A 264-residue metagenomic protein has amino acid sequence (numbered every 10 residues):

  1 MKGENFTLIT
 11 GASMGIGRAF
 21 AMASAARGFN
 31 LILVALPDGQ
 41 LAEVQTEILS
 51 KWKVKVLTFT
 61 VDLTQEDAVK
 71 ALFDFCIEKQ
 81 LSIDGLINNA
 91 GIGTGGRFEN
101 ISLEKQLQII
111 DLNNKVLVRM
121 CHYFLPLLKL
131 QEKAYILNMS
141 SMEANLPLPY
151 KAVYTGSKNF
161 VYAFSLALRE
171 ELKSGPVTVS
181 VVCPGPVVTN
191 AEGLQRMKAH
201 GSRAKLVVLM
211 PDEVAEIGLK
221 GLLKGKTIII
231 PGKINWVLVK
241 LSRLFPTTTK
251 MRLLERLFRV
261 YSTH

Functional and structural regions predicted by a protein language model:
G11-G15: Conserved glycine-rich cofactor-binding loop
R27-E43: Conserved glycine-rich Rossmann-like NAD(P)H-binding loop of the short-chain dehydrogenase/reductase
N89-T94: Conserved NAD(P)H cofactor-binding loop of Rossmann-fold oxidoreductase domains
R97-I110: Substrate-binding pocket helix/loop in short-chain dehydrogenase/reductase
C121, S157: Active-site helix of classical SDR
S141: Residue(s) in the substrate-gating loop at a strand-loop-helix junction that position the organic substrate next
S174-I234: SDR active-site lid
